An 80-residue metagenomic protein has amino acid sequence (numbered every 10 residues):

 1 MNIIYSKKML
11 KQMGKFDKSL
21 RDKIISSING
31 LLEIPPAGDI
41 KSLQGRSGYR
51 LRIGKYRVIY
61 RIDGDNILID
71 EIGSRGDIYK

Functional and structural regions predicted by a protein language model:
N2-K15, S19-D22, I53-Y56, R61-K80: Enriched for short, Lys/Arg-rich terminal
S27-L51: A short, surface-exposed loop/turn module that caps and links secondary-structure elements
